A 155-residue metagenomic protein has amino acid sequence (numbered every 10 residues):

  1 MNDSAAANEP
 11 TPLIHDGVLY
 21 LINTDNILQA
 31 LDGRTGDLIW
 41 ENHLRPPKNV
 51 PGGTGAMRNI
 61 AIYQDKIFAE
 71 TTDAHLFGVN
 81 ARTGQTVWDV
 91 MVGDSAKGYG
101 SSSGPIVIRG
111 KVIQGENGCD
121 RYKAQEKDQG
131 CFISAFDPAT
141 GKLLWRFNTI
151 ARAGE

Functional and structural regions predicted by a protein language model:
M1-L13, E41-Q64, D89-G104, N148-E155: Extracytoplasmic beta-rich repeat domains
D16-V18, Q64-D65, R109-K111: Short coil/turn segments that connect the beta-strands within blades of beta-propeller domains
L21, A69, Q114-G115: Residue position within the beta-strands of beta-propeller blades
D32-T35, N80-T83, P138-T140: Short loop/turn segments that connect beta-strands within beta-propeller blades
Q114-C131: Short, conserved, GDST-rich strand-edge loop motifs in beta-rich repeat architectures
S134-E155: Extended catalytic-interface subdomain
